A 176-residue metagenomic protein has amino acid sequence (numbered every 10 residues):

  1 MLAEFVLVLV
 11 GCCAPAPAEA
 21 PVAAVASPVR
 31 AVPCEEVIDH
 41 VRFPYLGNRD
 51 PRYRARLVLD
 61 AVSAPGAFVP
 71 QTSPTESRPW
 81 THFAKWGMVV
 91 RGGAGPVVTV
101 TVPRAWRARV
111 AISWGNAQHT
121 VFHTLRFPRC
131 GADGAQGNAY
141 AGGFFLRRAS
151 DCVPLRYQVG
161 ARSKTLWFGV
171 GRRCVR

Functional and structural regions predicted by a protein language model:
M1-E19: Secretory targeting and sorting signals
C13-R176: Non-catalytic macromolecular-recognition regions in eukaryotic signaling proteins
